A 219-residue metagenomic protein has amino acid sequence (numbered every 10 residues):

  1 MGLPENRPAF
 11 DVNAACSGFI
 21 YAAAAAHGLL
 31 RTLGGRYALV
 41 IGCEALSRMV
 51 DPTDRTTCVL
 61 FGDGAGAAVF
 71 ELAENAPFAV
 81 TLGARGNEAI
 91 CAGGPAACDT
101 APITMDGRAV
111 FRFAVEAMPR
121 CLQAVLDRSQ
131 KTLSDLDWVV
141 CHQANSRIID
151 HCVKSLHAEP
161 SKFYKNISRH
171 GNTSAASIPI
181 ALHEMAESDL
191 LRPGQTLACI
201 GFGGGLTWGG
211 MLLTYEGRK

Functional and structural regions predicted by a protein language model:
M1-L3, L39-L46, A92-A96, I148-A158: Acidic-glycine-rich active-site phosphate/pyrophosphate-binding loop
M1-N13, S47-T53, A158-K165: Glycine/charged-rich beta-loop-alpha catalytic/anionic-binding loops adjacent to active sites
V12-G35, D137-K219: Claisen-condensing/thiolase-fold acyl-transfer catalytic domains that form or cleave C-C bonds in fatty acid
N13, A38-E44, F70-E71, T81 (+1 more regions): Short beta-strand segments
L29-G62: Flexible, glycine-rich active-site loops centered on histidine and acidic residues that chelate a metal or position
P52-E116, R120-Q123, F202, T214-K219: Condensing-enzyme catalytic core mediating Claisen C-C bond formation in acyl metabolism
R120-D137, M185-L190: Phosphate/pyrophosphate-binding loops at sites that engage ATP/ADP/AMP, CoA/4′-phosphopantetheine, polyphosphate
